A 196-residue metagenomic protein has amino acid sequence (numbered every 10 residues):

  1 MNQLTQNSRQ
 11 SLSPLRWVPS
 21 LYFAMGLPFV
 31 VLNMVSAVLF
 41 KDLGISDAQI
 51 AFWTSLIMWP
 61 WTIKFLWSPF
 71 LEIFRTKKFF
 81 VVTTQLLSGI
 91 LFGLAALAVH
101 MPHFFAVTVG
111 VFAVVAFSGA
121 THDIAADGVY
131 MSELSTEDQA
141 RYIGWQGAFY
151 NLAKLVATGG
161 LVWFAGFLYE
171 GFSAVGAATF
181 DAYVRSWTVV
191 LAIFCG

Functional and structural regions predicted by a protein language model:
L4-W61: Helix-loop boundary and gating motifs at the non-cytosolic
F23, L91, H103-H122: Hydrophobic core of transmembrane alpha-helices in multi-pass small-molecule transporters, especially MFS/SLC-type
S36, A120-L134: Intracellular juxtamembrane helix-capping segments at the cytosolic ends of symmetry-related transmembrane helices
D47-A48, L134-Q146: Loop-to-transmembrane helix entry/capping segments in MFS-fold secondary transporters and related SLC/MFSD carriers
P60-K64, A140-G166: Glycine-rich segments within core transmembrane alpha-helices of 12-TM secondary carriers
P69-F74, A96-L97, V156-V184: Transmembrane alpha-helix termini and helix-breaking/packing motifs in multi-pass membrane transporters
V82-F104: C-terminal ends and interior cores of transmembrane alpha-helices in multi-pass membrane transporters/permeases
L86-I90, V184-G196: Symmetry-related core transmembrane helices of the 12-TM Major Facilitator Superfamily/SLC fold
